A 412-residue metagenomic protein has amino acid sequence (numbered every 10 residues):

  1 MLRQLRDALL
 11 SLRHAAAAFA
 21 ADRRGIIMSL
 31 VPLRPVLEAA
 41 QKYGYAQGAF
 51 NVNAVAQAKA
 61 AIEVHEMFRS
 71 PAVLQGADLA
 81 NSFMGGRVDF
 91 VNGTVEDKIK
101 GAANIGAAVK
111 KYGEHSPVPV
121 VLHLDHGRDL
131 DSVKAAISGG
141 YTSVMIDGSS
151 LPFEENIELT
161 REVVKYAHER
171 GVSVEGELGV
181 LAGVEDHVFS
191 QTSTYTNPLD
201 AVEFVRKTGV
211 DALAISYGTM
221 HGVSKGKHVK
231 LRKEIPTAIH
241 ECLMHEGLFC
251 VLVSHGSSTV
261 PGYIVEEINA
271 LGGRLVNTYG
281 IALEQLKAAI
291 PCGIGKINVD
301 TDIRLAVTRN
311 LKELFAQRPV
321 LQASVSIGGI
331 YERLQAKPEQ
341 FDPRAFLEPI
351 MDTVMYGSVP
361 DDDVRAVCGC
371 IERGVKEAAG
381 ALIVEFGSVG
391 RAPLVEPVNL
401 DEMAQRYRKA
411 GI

Functional and structural regions predicted by a protein language model:
Q4, A8-I27: Short, Lys/Arg-enriched N-terminal segments with co-localized hydrophobic residues within the first ~10-30 amino acids
R24-Q47: N-terminal amphipathic alpha-helix/helix-capping segment at the start of soluble metabolic enzymes
P35-V36, V55-G93, K100, G106-H115 (+2 more regions): Alpha/beta enzyme core
Y43, V64-P71, Y112-H115, Y166 (+11 more regions): Change "in soluble alpha/beta enzymes" to "in soluble alpha/beta proteins
Y45-A54, P117-R128, H187-T196, G272-Y279: Active-site mouth loops of central-metabolism enzymes
F50-N53, S149, S190-S193, H228 (+4 more regions): Glycine- and other small-residue-rich loops at beta-strand/loop junctions that grip anionic moieties
D211-A306: Catalytic alpha/beta core domains of metabolic enzymes, predominantly
L275, Q285-I412: C-terminal alpha-helical cap/extension of soluble enzyme domains
